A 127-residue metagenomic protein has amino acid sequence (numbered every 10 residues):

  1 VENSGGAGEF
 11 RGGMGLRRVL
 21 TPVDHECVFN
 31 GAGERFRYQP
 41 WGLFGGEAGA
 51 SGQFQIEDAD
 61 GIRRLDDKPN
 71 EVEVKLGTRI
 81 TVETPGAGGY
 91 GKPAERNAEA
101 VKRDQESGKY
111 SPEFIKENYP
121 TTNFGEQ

Functional and structural regions predicted by a protein language model:
V1-E57: Long, charge-dense accessory insertions within large macromolecular proteins
I56-L65: Short, structured beta-strand/loop micro-motifs enriched in basic residues and often containing a Trp
R64-D66, A87-R96: Short, Lys/Arg- and Gly-enriched loop/turn segments at beta-strand edges
K68-N70: A structural connector/turn signal
A94-Q127: Intrinsic disorder at enzyme termini
